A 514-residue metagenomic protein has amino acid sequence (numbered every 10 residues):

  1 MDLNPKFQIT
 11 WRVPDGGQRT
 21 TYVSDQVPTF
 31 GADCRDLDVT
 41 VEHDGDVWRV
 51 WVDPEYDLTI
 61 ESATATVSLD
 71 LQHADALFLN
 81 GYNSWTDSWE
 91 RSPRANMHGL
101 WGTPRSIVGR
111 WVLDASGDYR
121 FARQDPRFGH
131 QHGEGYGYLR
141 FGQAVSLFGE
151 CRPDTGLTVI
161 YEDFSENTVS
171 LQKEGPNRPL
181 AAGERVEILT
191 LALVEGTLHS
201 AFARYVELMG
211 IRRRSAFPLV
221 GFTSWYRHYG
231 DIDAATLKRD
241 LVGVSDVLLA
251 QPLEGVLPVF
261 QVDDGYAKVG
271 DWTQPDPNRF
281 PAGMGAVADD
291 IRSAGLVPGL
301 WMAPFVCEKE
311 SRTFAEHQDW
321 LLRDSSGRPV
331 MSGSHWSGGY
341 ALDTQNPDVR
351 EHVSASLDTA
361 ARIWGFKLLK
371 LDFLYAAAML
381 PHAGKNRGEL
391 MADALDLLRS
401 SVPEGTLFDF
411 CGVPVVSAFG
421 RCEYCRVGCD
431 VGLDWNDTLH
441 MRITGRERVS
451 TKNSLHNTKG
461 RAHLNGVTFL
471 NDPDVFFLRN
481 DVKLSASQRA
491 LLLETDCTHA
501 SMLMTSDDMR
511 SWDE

Functional and structural regions predicted by a protein language model:
D2-V256: Carbohydrate-recognition beta-sandwich/jelly-roll modules in extracellular/periplasmic carbohydrate-active proteins
V52, S62-T64, L300-P304, D372-F373 (+1 more regions): Glycine-rich, histidine-containing beta strand-loop boundary motifs that form or position
L77-W89, W301-P304, S311, R399-S401 (+2 more regions): Intrinsically disordered, low-complexity acidic segments that are enriched in bulky aromatics
S165, Q172-R178, E254-Q261, K309-A315 (+6 more regions): Mature catalytic domains of secreted/periplasmic carbohydrate-active enzymes
E195, G230, P277, G384-G388 (+2 more regions): Hydrophobic alpha-helical scaffolding
F222, Y226-D358, R362-P381: Aromatic-lined carbohydrate-binding/catalytic grooves of carbohydrate-active enzymes
M284-I291, R387-T406: Alpha-helix-loop-beta-strand connector modules within alpha/beta enzyme cores
A315-E351, A355, D396-W512: Glycan-recognition surfaces
